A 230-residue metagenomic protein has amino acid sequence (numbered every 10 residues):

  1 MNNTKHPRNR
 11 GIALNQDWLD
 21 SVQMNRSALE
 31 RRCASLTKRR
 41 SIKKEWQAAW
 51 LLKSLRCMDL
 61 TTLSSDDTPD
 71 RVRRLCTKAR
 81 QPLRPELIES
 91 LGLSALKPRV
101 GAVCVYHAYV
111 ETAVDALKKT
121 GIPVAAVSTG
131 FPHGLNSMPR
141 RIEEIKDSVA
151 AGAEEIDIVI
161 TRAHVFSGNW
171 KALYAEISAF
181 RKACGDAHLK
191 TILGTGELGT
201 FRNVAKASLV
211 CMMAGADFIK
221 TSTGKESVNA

Functional and structural regions predicted by a protein language model:
M1-G92, L96: Alpha/beta catalytic barrel-like cores
E45-K53, D66-P98, A108-A230: Alpha/beta enzyme core
R99-V103: Glycan-recognition patch characteristic of GH18 chitinases/ENGases and related GlcNAc/peptidoglycan-binding proteins
